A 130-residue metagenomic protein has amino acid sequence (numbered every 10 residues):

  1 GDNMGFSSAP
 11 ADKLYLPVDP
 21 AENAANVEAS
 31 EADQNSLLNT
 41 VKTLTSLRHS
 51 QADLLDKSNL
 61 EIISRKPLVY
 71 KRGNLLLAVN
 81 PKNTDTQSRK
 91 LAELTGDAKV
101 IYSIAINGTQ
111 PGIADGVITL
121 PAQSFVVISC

Functional and structural regions predicted by a protein language model:
G1-S88: Loop/helix patches that line or flank the sugar-binding groove of alpha-linked glycan CAZymes
F6, I106-P111: Short C-terminal domain-edge/linker segments immediately following a structured domain
L16, T95-V100, I118-T119: Short, low-complexity, polar/charged sequence segments that are solvent-exposed and flexible
S58, K66, A92, Y102-I104 (+1 more regions): Intrinsic-disorder/low-complexity peptide segments enriched for small residues
A78-V79, Q110-I113: A conserved amphipathic helix/loop scaffold that creates a polar/acidic microenvironment used either to coordinate
D85-N107: Beta-strand-rich binding/interaction modules
G112-C130: C-terminal beta-strand-rich structural cap/linker in extracellular carbohydrate-active enzymes
